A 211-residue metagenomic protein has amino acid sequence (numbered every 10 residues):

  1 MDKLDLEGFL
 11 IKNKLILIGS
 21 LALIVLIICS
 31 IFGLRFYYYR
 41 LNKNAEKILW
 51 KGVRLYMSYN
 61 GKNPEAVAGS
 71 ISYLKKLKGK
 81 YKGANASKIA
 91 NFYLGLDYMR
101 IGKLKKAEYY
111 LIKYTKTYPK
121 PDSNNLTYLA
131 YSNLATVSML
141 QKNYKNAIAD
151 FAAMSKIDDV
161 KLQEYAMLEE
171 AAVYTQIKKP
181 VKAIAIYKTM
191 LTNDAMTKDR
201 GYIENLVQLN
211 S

Functional and structural regions predicted by a protein language model:
M1-V25, G33: N-terminal positive-inside, membrane-proximal cytosolic segments immediately preceding the first
W50, Y93, L126, S132-N133 (+2 more regions): "A position-specific structural signal for the A-helix of alpha-solenoid helical repeats
K78-S87, K116-T127, M154-Q163, L191-I203: Short solvent-exposed coil/turn linkers within tandem alpha-helical repeat scaffolds
